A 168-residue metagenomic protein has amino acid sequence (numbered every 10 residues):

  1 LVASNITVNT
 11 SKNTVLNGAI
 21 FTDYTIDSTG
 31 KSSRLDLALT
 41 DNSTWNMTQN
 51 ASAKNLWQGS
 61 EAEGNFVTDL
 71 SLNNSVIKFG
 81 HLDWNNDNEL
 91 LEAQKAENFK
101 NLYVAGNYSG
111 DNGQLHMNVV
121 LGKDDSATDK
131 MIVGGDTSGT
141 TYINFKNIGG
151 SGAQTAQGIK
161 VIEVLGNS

Functional and structural regions predicted by a protein language model:
L1-T140, K146-N147, S151-S168: Extracellular beta-solenoid/beta-roll
